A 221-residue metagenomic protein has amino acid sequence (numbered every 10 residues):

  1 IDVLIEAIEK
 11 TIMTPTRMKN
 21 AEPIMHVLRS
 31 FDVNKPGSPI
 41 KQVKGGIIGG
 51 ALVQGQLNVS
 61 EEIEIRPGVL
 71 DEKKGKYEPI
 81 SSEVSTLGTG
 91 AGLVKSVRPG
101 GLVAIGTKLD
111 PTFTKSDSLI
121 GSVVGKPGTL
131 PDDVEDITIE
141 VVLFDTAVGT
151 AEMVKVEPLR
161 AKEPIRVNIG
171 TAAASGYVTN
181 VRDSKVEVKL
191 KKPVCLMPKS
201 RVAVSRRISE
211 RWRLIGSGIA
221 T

Functional and structural regions predicted by a protein language model:
I1-D117, V123, L130, E135 (+1 more regions): Conserved catalytic-core segments of large NTP-driven translation/proteostasis enzymes
P111-T221: C-terminal effector modules of nucleic-acid-centric enzymes and ribosome-associated factors
